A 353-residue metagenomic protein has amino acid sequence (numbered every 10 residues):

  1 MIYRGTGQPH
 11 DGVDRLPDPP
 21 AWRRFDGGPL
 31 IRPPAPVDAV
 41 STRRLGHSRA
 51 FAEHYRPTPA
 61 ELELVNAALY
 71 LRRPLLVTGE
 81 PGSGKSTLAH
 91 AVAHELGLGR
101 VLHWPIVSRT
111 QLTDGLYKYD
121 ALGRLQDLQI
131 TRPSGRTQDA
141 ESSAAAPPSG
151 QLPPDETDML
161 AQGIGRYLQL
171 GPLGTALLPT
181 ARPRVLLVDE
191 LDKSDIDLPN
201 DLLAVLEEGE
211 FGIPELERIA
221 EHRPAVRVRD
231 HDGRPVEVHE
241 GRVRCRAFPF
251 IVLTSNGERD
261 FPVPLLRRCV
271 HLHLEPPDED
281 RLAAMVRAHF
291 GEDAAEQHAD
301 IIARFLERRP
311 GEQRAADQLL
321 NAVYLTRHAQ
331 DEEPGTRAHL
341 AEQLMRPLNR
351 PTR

Functional and structural regions predicted by a protein language model:
M1-R353: C-terminal regulatory/interaction module of P-loop NTP-utilizing enzymes
